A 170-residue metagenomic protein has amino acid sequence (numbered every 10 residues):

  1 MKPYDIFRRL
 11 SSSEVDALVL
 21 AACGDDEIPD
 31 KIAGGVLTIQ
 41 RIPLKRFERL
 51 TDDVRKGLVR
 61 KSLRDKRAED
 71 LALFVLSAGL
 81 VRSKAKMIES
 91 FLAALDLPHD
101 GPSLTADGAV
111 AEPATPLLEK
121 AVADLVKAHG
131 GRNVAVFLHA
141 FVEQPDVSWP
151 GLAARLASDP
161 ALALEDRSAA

Functional and structural regions predicted by a protein language model:
M1-K2, D96-H99, A161-A170: Short intrinsically disordered terminal tails
K2-V36: Charged, amphipathic alpha-helical stretches
I28-S148: Acidic, low-complexity, intrinsically disordered interaction modules
